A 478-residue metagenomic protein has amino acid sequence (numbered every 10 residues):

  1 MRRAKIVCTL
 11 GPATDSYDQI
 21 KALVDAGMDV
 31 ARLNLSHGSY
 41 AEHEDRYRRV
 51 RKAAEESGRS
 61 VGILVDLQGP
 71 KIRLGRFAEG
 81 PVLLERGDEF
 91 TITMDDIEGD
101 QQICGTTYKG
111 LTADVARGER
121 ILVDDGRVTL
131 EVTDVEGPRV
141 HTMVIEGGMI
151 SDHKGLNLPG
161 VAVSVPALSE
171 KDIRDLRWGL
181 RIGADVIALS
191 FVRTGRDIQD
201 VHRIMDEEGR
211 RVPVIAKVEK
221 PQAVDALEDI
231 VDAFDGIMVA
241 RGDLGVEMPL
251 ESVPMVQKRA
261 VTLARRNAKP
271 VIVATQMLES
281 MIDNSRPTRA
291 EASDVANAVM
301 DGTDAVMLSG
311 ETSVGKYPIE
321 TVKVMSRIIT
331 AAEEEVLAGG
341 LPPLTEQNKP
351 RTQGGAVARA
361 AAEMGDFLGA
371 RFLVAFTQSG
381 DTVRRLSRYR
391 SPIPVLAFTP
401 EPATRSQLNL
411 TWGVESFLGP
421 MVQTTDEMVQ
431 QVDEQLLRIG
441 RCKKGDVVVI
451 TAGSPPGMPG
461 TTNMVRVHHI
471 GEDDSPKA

Functional and structural regions predicted by a protein language model:
M1-A478: Non-catalytic helical/linker scaffolds that mediate oligomerization, partner binding, and domain coupling around large
